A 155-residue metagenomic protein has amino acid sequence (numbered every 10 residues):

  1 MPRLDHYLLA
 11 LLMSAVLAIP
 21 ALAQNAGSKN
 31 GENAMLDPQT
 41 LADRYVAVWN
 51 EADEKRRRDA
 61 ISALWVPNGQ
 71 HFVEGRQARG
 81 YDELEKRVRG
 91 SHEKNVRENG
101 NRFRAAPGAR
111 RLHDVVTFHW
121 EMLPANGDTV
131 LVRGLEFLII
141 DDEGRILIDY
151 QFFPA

Functional and structural regions predicted by a protein language model:
M1-L11: Bacterial N-terminal signal peptides that target proteins for export
A10-P20: Bacterial N-terminal signal peptides
A21-S28: Boundary at the C-terminal end of the N-terminal hydrophobic targeting segment
M35-L64: Short acidic-aromatic low-complexity motifs
P38, R58-D114: A solvent-exposed, acidic/Ser-Thr-rich amphipathic alpha-helical stretch
Y45, I61, G69, L84 (+3 more regions): Hydrophobic pocket/interface hotspot
F118-A125: Short beta-strand segments that buttress and anchor functional surface loops
L131-A155: Short beta-strand edge/turn micro-motifs at domain boundaries
